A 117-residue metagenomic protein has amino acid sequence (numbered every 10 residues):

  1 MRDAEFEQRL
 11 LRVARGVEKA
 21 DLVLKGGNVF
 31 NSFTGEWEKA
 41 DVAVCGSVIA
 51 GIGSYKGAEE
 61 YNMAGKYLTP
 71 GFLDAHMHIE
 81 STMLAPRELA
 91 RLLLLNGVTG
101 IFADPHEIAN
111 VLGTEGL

Functional and structural regions predicted by a protein language model:
R2-P70: Histidine-rich, glycine-flanked metal-binding segment
Y55, M63-L117: Metal-associated gating/positioning segment near the N- to mid-region
